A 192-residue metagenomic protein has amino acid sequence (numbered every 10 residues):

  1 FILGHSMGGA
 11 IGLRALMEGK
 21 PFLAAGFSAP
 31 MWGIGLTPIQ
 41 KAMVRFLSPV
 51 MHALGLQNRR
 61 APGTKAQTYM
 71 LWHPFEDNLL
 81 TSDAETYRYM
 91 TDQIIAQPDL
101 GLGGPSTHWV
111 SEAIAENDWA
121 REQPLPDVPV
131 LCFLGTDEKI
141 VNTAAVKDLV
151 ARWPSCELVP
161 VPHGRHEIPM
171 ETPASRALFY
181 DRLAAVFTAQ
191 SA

Functional and structural regions predicted by a protein language model:
F1-G9, G135: Conserved alpha/beta-hydrolase "nucleophile elbow" surrounding the catalytic nucleophile
M7, I11-G101: Alpha/beta-hydrolase-fold enzymes
M31, T136-D137: Residue-level signal for short, function-critical loop segments
G101-Q123: Active-site nucleophile elbow and catalytic-triad environment of alpha/beta-hydrolase enzymes
P126, C132-L134: Short beta-strand/loop motif that positions the catalytic acidic residue of the alpha/beta-hydrolase fold
K139-A145: Conserved alpha/beta-hydrolase "acid-adjacent" motif
E157, P162-A192: Catalytic active-site module of serine/aspartate enzymes centered on a nucleophile-bearing elbow/loop
